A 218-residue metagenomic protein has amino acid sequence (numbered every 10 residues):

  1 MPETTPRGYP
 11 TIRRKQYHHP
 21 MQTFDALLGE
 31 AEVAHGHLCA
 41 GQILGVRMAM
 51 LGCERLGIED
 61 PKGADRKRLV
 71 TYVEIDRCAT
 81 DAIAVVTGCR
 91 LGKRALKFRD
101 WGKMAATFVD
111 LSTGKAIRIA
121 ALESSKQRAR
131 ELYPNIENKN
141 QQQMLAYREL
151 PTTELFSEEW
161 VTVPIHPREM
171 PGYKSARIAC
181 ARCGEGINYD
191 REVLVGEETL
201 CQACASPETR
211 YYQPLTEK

Functional and structural regions predicted by a protein language model:
A34-G52: Conserved phosphate/anionic-ligand binding catalytic regions in large, soluble enzymes, centered on
R68-F108: A structural-propensity feature for long, helix-poor, extended segments
F156-R168, R182-I187: Short Cys/His-rich Zn2+-coordinating modules
P167-R177, D190-V195: Short, flexible, mixed-charge glycine/proline-rich loop motifs that serve as phosphate/nucleic-acid-contacting
C180-G184, C201-C204: Short cysteine-rich clusters marking metal-coordination/redox-active sites
Y189-V193, Y211-P214: Short Cys/His-rich "knuckle" micro-motifs
V195-P207: Cysteine-rich micro-motifs
S206-K218: Short metal-binding segments enriched for Cys and/or His
